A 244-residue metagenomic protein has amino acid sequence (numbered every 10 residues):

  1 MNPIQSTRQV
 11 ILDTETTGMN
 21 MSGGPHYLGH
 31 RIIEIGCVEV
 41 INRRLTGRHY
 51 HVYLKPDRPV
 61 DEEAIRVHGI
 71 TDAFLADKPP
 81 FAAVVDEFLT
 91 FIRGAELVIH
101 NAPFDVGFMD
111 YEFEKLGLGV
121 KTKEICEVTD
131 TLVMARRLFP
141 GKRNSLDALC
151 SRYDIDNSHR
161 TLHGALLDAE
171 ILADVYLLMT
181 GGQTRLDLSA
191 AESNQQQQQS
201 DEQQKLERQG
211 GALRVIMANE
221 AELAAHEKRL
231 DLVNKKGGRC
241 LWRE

Functional and structural regions predicted by a protein language model:
M1-I125, R136-F139, A148-L162, L241: Conserved non-catalytic scaffold segment of RNase H-like nuclease domains
M1-I4, L178-E244: Acidic two-metal-ion nuclease catalytic site recognized across multiple nuclease folds, prominently DnaQ/RNase D-T
D13, E96-A102, F108, F113 (+2 more regions): Acidic, Mg2+-coordinating catalytic module of metal-dependent nucleases/exonucleases that use a two-metal-ion mechanism
A82-V85, V128, R143, L166-A169: Amphipathic alpha-helical transducer elements in NTP-driven molecular machines
V85, R143-L146, L223-E227: Alpha-helix initiation and N-capping motif
